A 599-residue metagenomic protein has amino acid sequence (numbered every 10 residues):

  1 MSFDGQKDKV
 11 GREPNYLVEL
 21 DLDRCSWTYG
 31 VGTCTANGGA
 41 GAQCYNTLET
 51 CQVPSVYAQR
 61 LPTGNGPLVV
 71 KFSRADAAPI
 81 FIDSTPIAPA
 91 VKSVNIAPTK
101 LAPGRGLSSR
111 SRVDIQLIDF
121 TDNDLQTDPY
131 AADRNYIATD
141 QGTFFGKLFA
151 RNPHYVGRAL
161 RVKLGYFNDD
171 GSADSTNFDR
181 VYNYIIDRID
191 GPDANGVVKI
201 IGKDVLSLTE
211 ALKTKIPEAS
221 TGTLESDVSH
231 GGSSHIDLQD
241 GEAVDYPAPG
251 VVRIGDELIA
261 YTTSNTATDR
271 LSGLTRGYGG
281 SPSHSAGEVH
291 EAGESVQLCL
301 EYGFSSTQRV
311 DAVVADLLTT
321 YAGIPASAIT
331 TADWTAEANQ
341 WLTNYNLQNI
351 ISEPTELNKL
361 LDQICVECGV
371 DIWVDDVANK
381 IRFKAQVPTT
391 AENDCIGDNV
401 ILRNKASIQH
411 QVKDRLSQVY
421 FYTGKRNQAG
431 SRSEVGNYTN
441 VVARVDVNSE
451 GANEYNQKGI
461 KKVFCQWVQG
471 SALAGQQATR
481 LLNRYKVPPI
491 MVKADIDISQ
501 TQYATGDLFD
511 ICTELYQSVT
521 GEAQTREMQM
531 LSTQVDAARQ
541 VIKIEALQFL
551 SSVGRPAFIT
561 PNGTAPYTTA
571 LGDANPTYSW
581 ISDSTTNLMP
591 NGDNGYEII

Functional and structural regions predicted by a protein language model:
M1-K9, R60, S73-S93, A97-N135 (+4 more regions): C-terminal extracytoplasmic interaction modules
M1-P103: Polar/acidic, low-complexity leader/linker segments enriched in S/T/G and N/D
Y182, E257, R526: Short beta-strand or tight-loop elements that sit immediately N-terminal to catalytic metal-binding acidic residues
R253-G255: Short strand-coil-strand connectors
I259-T263: Catalytic nucleophile-His microenvironment captured as a short glycine-rich beta-strand/loop that brackets
A267-S281: Catalytic Cys-His active-site segments of thiol-dependent hydrolases/isopeptidases
A286-H290: Low-complexity, intrinsically disordered regulatory regions of transcription factors
